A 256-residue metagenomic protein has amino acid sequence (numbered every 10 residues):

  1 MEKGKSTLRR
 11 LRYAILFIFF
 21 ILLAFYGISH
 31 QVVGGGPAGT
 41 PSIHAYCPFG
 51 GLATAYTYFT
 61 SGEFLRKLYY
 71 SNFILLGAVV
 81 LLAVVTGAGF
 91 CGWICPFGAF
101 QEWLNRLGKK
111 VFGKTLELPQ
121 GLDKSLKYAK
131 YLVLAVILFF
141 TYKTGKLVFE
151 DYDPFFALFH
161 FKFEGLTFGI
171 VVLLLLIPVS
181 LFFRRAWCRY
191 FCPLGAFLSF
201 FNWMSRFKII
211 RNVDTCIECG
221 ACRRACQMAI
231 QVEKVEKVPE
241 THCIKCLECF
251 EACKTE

Functional and structural regions predicted by a protein language model:
M1-V235, T241, L247, E251-E256: Non-ligating segments of multi-cofactor redox enzymes
